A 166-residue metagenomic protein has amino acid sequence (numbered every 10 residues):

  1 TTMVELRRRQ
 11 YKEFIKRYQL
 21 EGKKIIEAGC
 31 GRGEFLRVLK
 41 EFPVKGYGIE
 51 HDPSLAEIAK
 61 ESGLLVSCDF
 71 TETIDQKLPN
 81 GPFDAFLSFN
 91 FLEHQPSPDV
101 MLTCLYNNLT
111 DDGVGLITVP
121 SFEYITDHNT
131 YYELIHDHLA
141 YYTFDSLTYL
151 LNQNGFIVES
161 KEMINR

Functional and structural regions predicted by a protein language model:
T1-A85, F89, L102: Conserved N-terminal segment of class I S-adenosyl-L-methionine
K40, S54, I58, P96 (+2 more regions): Catalytic-core helical/loop segments in enzymes performing group transfer/polymerization on anionic/lipid-linked
I49-D52, D84, P98-M101, A140 (+2 more regions): Active-site-proximal structural scaffolding
N90-H94: A short His-aromatic
D99-V114: A short glycine-rich, Lys/Arg-flanked "PGG" loop and its adjoining helix->strand segment in the class I
G115-A140, F144-S146: Short, glycine-/aromatic-enriched active-site segment of Class I SAM-dependent methyltransferases
F156-N165: Conserved S-adenosyl-L-methionine
